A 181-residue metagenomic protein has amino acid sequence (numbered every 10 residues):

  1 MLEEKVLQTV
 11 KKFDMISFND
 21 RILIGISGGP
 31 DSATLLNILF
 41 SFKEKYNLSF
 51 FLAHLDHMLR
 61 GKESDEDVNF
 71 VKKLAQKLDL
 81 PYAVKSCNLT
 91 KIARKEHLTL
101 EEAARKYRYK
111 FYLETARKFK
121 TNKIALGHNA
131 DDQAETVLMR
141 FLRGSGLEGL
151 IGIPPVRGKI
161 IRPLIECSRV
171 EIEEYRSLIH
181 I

Functional and structural regions predicted by a protein language model:
M1-V137, V170: ATP-dependent adenylation/nucleotidyltransferase module used to activate substrates
E3, H180-I181: Metal-dependent nucleic-acid phosphoesterase active-site entry motif
K123-G127, D132-I179: Catalytic subdomain that performs nucleotidyl-dependent activation
